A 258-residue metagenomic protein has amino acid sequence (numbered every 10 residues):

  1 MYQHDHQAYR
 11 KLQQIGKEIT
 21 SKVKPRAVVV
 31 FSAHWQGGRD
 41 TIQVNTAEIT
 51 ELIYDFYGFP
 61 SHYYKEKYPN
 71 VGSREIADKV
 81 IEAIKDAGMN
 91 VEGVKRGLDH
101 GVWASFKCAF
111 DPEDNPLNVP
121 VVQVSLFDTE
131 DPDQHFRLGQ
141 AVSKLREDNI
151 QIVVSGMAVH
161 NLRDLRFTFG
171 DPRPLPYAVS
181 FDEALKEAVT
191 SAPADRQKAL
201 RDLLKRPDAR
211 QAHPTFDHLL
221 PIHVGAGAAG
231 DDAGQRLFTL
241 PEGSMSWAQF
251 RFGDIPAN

Functional and structural regions predicted by a protein language model:
M1-D40, E113-N115, D133-D148, T239-E242 (+1 more regions): …; additionally, a secondary subgroup of soluble metalloenzymes is captured
M1-G93: A short aromatic-anchored loop/beta-hairpin motif
A27-V29, V122, Q151-V153: Conserved beta-strand elements of the Class I
F31, V80, V124, G156 (+1 more regions): A residue-level signal for conserved active-site and pocket-lining positions in enzyme catalytic cores
H34-Q36, F127, A158: Catalytic metal-binding/acid-base residues of hydrolase active sites
D55-P60, D114-V122, R201: Short, basic/glycine-rich phosphate-binding loops at helix/coil junctions that contact nucleotide phosphates
A77-F136: Internal, conserved structured core segments that host functional sites
E82, D86, V119-V121, D128-R137 (+2 more regions): Surface-exposed, charge/polar-rich loops and edge strands
